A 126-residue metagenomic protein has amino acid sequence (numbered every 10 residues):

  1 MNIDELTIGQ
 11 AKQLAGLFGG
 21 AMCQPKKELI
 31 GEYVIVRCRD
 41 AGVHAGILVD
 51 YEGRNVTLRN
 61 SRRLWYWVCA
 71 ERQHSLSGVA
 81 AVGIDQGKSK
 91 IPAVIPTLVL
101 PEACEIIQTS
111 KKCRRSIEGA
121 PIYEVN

Functional and structural regions predicted by a protein language model:
M1-P25: Short, low-complexity, charged amphipathic interaction modules
C23-N126: Conserved RNA-binding domains used in RNP assembly and mRNA/RNA metabolism
